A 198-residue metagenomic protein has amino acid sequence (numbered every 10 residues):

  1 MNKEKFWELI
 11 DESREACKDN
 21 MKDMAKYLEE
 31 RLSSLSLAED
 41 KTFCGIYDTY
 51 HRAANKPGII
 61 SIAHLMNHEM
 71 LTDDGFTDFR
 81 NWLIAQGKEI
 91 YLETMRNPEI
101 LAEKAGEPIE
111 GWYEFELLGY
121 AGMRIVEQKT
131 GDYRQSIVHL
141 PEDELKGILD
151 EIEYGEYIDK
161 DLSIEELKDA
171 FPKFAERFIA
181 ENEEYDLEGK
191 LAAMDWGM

Functional and structural regions predicted by a protein language model:
M1, D19, D23, A38 (+5 more regions): Alpha-helix boundary/N-cap detector
M1-L28: N-terminal, charge-rich interaction modules
K26, E30-G111: Core of folded catalytic or high-affinity ligand/protein-binding domains in predominantly eukaryotic proteins
G106-L162: An amphipathic alpha-helical core segment
A193-M198: Non-Sec secretion/translocation targeting segments of pathogen effectors
